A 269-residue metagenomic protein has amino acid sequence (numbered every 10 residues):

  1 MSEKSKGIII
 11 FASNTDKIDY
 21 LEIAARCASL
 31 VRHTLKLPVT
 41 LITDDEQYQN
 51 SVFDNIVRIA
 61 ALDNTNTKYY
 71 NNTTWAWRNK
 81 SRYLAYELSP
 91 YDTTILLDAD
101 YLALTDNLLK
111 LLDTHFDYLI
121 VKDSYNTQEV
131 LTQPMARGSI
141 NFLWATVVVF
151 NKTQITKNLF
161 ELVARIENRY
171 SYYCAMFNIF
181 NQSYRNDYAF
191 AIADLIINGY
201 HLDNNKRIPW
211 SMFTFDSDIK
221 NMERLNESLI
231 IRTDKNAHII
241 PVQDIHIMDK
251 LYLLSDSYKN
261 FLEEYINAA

Functional and structural regions predicted by a protein language model:
M1-F11, L21, L41, S51-V52 (+2 more regions): A glycosyltransferase accessory/donor-loop signature
R26, L30-L37: Short, acidic, metal-binding catalytic loop of nucleotide-sugar glycosyltransferases
K36-D44, I95, L119-V121: Short, hydrophobic beta-strand segments that form beta-sheet elements in well-ordered domains
I42-Y48, A61-L62, A103-T105, S124-Y125 (+1 more regions): Short, polar loop motifs at secondary-structure junctions
E46-D54, L109-T114: Short loop/helix-cap segments at secondary-structure boundaries that form the rim of catalytic
Y48-S89: Active-site-proximal specificity loops/subdomain of glycosyltransferases
R58, R78-Q128: GT-A fold catalytic core of metal-dependent nucleotide-sugar glycosyltransferases, centered on the diacidic
I120-F142: Class I SAM-dependent methyltransferase SAM-binding "motif I" and its flanking Rossmann-like core
